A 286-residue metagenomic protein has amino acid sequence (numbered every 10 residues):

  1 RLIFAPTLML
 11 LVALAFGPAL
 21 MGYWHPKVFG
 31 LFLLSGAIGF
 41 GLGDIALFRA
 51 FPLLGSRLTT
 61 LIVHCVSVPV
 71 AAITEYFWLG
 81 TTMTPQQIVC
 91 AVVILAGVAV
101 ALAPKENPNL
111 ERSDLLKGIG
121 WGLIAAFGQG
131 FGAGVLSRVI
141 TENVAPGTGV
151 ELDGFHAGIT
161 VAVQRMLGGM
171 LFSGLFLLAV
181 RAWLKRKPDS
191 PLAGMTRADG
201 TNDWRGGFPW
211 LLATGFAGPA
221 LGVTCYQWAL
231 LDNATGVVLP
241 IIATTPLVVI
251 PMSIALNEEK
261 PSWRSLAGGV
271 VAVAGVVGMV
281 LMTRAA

Functional and structural regions predicted by a protein language model:
R1-P6, G128-F172, T235-P240: Juxtamembrane helix-loop-helix junctions in multi-pass membrane proteins
F4-M9, I62-F77, V92, G168 (+3 more regions): Alpha-helical transmembrane segments of compact multi-pass small-molecule transporters, enriched in specific families
L10, A37-G41, C65-I73, L95 (+7 more regions): Hydrophobic/small/kink-forming positions within alpha-helical transmembrane segments of polytopic membrane proteins
L10-A15, A19-L42, A46, V63-H64 (+3 more regions): Loop-to-transmembrane-helix transition segments
Y23-P26, V63, L79-V100, P104 (+2 more regions): Loop-to-transmembrane alpha-helix entry segments
I45-I62, V144-A145, F155-T160, T224-T244: Structural motif at transmembrane-helix junctions in multi-pass transporters
A50, F77-M83, V139, V161 (+3 more regions): Hydrophobic/aromatic residues within transmembrane alpha-helices of multi-pass small-molecule transporters
L231, V277-A286: Juxtamembrane boundary at the C-terminal end of a transmembrane helix
